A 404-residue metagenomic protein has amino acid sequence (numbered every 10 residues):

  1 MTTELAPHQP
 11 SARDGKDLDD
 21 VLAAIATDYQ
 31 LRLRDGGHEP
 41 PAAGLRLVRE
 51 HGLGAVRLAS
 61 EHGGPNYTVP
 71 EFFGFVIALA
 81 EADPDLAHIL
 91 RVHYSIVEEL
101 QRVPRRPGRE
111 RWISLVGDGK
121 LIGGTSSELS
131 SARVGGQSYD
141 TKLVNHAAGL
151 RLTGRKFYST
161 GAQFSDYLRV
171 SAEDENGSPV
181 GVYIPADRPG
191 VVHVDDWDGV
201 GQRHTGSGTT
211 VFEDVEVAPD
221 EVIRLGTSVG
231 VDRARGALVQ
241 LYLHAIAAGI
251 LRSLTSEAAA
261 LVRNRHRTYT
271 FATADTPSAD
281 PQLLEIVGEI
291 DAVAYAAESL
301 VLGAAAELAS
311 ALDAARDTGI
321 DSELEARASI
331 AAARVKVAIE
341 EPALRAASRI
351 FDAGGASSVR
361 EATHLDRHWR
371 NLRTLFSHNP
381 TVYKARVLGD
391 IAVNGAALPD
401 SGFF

Functional and structural regions predicted by a protein language model:
M1-P84: A generic N-terminal leader/anchor concept
Q30-D35, A296-R334, F351-G354: C-terminal helix-coil-helix/basic helical segment that borders enzyme active sites and/or dimer interfaces and provides
A42-R46, A55-R155, T160: Glycine-rich flavin
F157-A162, V239-L243: Glycine-rich phosphate/pyrophosphate-binding beta-alpha loops
Y158-H193: A short core secondary-structure module
G199-Y295: Glycine-rich beta->alpha junctions and the first turn(s) of the following alpha-helix
I250, E257, E289, V293-A296 (+4 more regions): Charged, amphipathic alpha-helical oligomerization/scaffolding segments
D352-F404: Glycine-rich phosphate/cofactor-binding loops in nucleotide/flavin-utilizing enzymes
